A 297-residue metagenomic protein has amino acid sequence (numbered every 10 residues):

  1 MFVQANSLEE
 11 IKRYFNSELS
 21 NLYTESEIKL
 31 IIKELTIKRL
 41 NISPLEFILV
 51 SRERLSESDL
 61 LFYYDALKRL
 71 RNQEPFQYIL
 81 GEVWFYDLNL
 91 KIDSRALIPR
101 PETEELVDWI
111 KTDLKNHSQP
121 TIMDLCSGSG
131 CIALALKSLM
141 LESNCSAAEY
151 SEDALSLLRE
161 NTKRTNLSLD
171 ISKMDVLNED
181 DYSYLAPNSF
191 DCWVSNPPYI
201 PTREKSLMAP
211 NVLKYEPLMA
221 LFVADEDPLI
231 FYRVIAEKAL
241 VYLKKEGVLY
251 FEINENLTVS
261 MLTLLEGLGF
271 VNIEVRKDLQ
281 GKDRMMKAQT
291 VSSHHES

Functional and structural regions predicted by a protein language model:
F2-L80: N-terminal auxiliary segments of SAM/dcSAM-dependent transferases
A5, E9, L22, S56-L60 (+5 more regions): Short, solvent-exposed loop/helix junctions and linker helices that flank or host conserved functional motifs
K12, I32-K33, Y63, F76 (+8 more regions): A general structural signal for well-ordered alpha-helical segments in protein cores
Y14, E34, F62-D65, E105 (+5 more regions): Alpha-helical elements of Rossmann-like donor-binding domains used by nucleotide-donor carbohydrate transfer enzymes
L49-S51, Y64-L141, C145-E160, K287: SAM-dependent Rossmann-like transferase core, predominantly class I methyltransferases with a strong bias toward
S56-L61, T112-T121, E142, N178-N188 (+1 more regions): Short, glycine- and charge-enriched coil/turn segments that flank and shape catalytic ligand pockets
S143, A148-T290: S-adenosylmethionine
S292-S297: Flexible, glycine-/basic-rich loop-and-beta segments that form/coincide with the SAM-dependent methyltransferase
